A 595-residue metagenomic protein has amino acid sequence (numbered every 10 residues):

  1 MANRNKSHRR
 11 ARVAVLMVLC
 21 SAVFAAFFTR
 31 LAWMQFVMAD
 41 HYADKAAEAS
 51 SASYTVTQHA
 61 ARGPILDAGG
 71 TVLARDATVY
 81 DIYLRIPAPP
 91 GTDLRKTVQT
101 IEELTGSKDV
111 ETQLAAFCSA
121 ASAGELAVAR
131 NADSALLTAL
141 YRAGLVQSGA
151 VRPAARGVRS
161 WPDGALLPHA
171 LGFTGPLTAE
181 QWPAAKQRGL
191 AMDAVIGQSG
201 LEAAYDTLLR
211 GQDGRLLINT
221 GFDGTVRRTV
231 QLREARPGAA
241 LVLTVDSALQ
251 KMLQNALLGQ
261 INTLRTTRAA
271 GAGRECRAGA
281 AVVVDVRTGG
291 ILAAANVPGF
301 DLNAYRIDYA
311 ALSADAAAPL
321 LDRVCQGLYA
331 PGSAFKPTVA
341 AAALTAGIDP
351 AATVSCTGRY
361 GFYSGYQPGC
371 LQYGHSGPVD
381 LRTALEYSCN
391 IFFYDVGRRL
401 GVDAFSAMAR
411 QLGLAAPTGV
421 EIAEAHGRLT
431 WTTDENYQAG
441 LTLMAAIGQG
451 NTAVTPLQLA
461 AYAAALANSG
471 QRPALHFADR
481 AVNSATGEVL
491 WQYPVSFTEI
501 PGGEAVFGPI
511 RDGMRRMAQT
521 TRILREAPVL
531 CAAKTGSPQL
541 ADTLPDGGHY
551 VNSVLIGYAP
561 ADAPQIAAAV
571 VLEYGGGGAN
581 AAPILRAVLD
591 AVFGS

Functional and structural regions predicted by a protein language model:
M1-I307, D403-Q411, E526, A533 (+3 more regions): Periplasmic/cell-envelope proteins involved in peptidoglycan metabolism and beta-lactam response
A74, T220-L232, V245, R274 (+3 more regions): Beta-lactam-recognizing serine transpeptidase/beta-lactamase-like catalytic domain environment
